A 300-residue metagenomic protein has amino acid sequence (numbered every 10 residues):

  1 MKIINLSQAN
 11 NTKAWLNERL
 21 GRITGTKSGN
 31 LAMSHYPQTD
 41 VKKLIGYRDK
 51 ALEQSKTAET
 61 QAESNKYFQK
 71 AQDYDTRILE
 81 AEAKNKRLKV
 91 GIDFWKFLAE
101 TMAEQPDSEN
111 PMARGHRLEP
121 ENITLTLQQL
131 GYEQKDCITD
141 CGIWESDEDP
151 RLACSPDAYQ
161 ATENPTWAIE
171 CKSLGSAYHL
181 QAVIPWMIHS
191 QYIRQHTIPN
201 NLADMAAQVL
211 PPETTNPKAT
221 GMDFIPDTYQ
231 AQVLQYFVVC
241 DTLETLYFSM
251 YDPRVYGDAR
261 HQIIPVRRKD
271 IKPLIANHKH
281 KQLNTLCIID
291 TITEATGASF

Functional and structural regions predicted by a protein language model:
M1, A298-F300: Short intrinsically disordered terminal tails
M1-L118, Q191-P212, N216-A219: Charged, glycine-rich intrinsically disordered N-terminal tails and low-complexity linkers that flank
P111-A113, L118-G131: Short, well-structured hydrophobic secondary-structure segments
L125-P156, Q160-A298: Nucleic-acid nuclease catalytic cores
